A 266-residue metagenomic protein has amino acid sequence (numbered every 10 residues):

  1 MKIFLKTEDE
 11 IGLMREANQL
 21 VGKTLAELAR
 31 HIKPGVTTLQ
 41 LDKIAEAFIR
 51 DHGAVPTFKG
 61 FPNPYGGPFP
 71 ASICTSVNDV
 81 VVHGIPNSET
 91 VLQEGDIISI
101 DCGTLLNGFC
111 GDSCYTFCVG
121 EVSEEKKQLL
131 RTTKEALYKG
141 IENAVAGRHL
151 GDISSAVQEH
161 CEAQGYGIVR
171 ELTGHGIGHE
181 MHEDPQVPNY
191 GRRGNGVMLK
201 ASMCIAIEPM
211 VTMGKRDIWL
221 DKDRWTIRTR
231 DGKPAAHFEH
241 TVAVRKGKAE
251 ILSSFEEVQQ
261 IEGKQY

Functional and structural regions predicted by a protein language model:
M1-Y266: Active-site neighborhoods and metal-handling regions in enzymes and metal-associated proteins
